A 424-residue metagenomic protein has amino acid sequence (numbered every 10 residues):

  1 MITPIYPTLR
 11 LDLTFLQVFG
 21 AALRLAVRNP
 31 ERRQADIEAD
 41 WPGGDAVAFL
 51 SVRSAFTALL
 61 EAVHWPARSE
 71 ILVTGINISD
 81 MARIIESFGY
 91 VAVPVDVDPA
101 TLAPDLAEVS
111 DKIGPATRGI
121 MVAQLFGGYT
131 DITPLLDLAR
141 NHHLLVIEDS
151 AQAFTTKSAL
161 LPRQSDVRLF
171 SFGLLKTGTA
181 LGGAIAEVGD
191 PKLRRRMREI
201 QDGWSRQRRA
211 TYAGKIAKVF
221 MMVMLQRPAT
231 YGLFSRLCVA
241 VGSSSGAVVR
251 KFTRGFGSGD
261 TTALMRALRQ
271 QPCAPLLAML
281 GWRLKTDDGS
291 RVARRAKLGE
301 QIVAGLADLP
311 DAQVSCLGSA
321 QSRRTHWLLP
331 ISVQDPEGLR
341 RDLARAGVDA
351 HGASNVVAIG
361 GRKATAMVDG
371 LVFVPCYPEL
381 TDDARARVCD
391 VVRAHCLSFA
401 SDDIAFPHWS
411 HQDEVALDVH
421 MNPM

Functional and structural regions predicted by a protein language model:
I2-S54, A62, I76, R295: Conserved N-terminal alpha-helix of the aminotransferase class I/II PLP-enzyme fold
T3, T8-R10, T14, D40-V47 (+3 more regions): PLP-dependent aminotransferase class I/II
R33-A39, D45, S54, E61-K157: PLP-dependent aminotransferase-like
V97-T101, A151-Q152, G173-L175, S354-A358: Short, acidic/turn-prone active-site loops that include or flank metal/cofactor- and phosphate-binding residues
A103-V109, L160-L169, R387, A394: A short alpha/beta connector and helix-capping loop motif
E148-T155, A159-A180: Conserved active-site segment immediately N-terminal to the catalytic lysine that forms the internal aldimine
I185-D190: Short beta-strand-to-turn element immediately C-terminal to the catalytic PLP-Schiff-base lysine in fold type I
